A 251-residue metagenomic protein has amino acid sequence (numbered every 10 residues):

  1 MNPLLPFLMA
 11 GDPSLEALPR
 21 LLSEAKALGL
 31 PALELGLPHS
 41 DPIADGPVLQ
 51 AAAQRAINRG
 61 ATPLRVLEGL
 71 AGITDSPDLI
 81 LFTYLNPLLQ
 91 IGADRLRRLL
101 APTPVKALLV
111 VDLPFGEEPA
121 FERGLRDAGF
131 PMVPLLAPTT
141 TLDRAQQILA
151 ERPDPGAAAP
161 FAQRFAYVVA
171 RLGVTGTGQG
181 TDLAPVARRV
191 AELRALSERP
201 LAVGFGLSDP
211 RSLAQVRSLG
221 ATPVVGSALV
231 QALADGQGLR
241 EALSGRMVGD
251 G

Functional and structural regions predicted by a protein language model:
M1-S76, Q90-A93, I148-Q163, Q237-G238 (+2 more regions): Conserved N-terminal beta1-alpha1 strand-loop-helix module at the mouth
L4-L8, L33-L35, L79-T83, L108-V110 (+5 more regions): Hydrophobic faces of well-ordered beta-strands that scaffold small-molecule active sites in alpha/beta enzyme cores
L15-A27, T140-R152, L196-S197, V203 (+1 more regions): Catalytic cores of alpha/beta
A32-P42, V105-L109, P114-E117, Y167-T177 (+2 more regions): Glycine-rich phosphate-binding active-site loops on the catalytic face of alpha/beta enzymes
G46-I80, R123-P138, A184-L201, E241-G251: Alpha-helix-loop-beta-strand connector modules within alpha/beta enzyme cores
L49-A51, R55-N58, A145-A195: Glycine/Thr-rich beta-alpha phosphate-binding loop at enzyme active sites
I57-A61, T83, P104-E117, F130-L149 (+3 more regions): Catalytic beta/alpha-barrel core
A187-R199, S208-G251: Alpha/beta catalytic cores of nucleotide-metabolism and tRNA/nucleoside-modifying enzymes
